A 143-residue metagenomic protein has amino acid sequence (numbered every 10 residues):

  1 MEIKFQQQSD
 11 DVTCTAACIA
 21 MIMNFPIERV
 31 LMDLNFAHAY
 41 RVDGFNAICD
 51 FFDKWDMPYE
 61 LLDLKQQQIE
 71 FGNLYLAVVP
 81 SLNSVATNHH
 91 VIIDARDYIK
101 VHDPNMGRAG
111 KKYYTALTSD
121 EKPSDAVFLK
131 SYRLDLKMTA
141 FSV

Functional and structural regions predicted by a protein language model:
M1-A37, T139-S142: Active-site-adjacent structural segments surrounding the nucleophilic cysteine of cysteine proteases and isopeptidases
E2, F25-L129: Conserved active-site-adjacent core of cysteine acyl-enzyme catalytic domains
E121-V143: Charged phosphate-binding loop/patch that engages nucleotide di/tri-phosphates or the phosphate backbone of nucleic
